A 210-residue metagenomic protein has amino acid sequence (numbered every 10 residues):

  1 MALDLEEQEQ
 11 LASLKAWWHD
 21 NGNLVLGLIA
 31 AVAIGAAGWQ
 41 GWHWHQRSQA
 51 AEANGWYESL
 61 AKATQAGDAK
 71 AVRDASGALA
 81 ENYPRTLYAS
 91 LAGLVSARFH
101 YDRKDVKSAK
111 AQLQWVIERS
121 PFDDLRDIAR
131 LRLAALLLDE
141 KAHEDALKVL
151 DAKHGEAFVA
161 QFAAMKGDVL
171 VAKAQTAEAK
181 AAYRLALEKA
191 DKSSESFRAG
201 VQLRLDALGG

Functional and structural regions predicted by a protein language model:
M1-A31, E52: N-terminal positive-inside, membrane-proximal cytosolic segments immediately preceding the first
Q8, A50-N54, K70-R73, Q161: Amphipathic alpha-helical repeat elements characteristic of tetratricopeptide repeat
K15, V25, Q46-E52, G67 (+3 more regions): Short Lys/Arg-rich amphipathic alpha-helical segments
W17, H45-S48, K189, S193: Histidine kinase transmitter module recognition
G35-G55: Transmembrane signal-anchor/signal-peptide helices with a preference for the extracytoplasmic
G55-L91: Short extracytoplasmic
Y83, Y88, R98-G210: Soluble extracytoplasmic domains of inner/organellar membrane proteins
L94-V95: Early exported N-terminus immediately downstream of N-terminal targeting peptides
